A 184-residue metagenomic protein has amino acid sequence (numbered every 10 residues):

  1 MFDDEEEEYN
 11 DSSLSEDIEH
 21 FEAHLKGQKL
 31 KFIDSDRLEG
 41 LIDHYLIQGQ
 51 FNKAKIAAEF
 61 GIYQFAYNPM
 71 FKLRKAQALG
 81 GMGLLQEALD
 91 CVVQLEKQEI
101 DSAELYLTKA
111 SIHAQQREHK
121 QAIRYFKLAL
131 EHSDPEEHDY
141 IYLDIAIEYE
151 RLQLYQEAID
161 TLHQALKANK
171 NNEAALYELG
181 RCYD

Functional and structural regions predicted by a protein language model:
Y9-L14, A23-D36, S133-E137: TPR-adjacent "capping" and linker segments in tetratricopeptide-repeat scaffold/adaptor proteins
G61, Q94-L95, A129, Q164-A165: Canonical positions in the second alpha-helix
A66, I100, D134-E136, K170: Short coil turns that delineate tetratricopeptide repeat
F71, L105, D139-I141, A175: TPR alpha-solenoid repeat register
